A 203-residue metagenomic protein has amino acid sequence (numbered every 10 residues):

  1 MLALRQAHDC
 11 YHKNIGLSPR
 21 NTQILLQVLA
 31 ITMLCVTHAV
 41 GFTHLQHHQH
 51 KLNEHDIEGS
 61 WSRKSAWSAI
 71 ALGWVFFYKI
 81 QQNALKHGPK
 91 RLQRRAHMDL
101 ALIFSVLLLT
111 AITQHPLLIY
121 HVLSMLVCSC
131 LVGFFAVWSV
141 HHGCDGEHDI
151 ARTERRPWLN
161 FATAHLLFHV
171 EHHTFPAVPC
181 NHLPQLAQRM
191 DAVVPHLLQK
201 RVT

Functional and structural regions predicted by a protein language model:
M1, R91, P116, G133 (+2 more regions): Alpha-helical hydrophobic/aromatic positions enriched in membrane-embedded helices and signal peptides
M1-R5, V28-V36, V127, E154-T163: Membrane-embedded alpha-helical segments that form the functional core of polytopic membrane enzymes, especially those
L2-G16, V40-H55, S139-G143, H165-C180: Acidic (Asp/Glu-rich) catalytic motifs at the cytosolic membrane interface
Q6, A30-S124, C130, C180-T203: Non-catalytic, topology-defining segments of multipass membrane proteins
G16, H87-R94, G146-D149: Interhelical loop and helix-boundary elements at the membrane-water interface of polytopic inner-membrane proteins
G16-I24, T113-L117, P157-W158: Membrane-helix interface segments
Q23-C35, F76-Q81, F161-H169, H173: A transmembrane-helix-recognition feature enriched in membrane-embedded lipid enzymes and envelope glyco-/phospholipid
V127-V170, A177-N181: Glycine/small-residue-rich hydrophobic helix-like segments
